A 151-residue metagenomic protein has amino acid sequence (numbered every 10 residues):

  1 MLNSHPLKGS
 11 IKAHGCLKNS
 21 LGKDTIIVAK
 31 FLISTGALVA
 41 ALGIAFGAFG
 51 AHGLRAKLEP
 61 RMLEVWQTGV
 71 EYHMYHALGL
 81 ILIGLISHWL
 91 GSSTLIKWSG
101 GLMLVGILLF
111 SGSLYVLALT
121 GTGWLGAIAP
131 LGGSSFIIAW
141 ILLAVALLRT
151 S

Functional and structural regions predicted by a protein language model:
S4-H5, F31: Absolute N-terminal positional cue centered near the fourth residue
K8-G9, G133: A generic alpha-helix propensity feature with a strong bias for hydrophobic helices
K23-S151: Polytopic transmembrane helical bundles with strong interfacial aromatic enrichment
